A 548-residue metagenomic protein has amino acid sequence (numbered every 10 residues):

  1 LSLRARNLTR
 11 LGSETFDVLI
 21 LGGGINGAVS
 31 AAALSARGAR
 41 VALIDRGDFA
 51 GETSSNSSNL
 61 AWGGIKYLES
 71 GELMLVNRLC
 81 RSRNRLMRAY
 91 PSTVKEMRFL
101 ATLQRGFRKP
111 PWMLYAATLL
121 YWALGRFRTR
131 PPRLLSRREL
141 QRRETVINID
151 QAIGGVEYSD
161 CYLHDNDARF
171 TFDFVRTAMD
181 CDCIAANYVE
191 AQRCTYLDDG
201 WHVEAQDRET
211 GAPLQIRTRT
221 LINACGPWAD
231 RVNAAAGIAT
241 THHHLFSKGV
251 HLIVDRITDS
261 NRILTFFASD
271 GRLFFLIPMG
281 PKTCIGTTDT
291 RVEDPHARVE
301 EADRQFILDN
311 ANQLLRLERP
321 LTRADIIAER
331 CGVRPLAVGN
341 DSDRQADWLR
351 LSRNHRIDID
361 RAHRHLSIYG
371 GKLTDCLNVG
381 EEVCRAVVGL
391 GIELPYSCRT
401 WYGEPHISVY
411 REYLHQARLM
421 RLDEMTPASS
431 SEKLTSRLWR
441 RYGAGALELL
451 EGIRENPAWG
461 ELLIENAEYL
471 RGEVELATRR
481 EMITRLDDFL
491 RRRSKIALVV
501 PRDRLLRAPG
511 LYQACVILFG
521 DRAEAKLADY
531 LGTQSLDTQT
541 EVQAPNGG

Functional and structural regions predicted by a protein language model:
L1-V18, A33-R37: Extreme N-terminal leader/targeting segments of oxidoreductases
L21, I216-G226: Short hydrophobic core segments
G22-G24, R46: Glycine-rich Rossmann-fold phosphate-binding loop(s) that bind the pyrophosphate of adenine dinucleotide cofactors
S35-S55: Glycine-rich FAD pyrophosphate-binding loop
N59-R143: Dinucleotide-binding Rossmann-like beta1-alpha1 core, especially the glycine-rich loop that anchors the ADP
C161-R219: Helical element adjacent to the flavin cofactor pocket in flavoenzyme catalytic cores
D167-D173, T177, A239-C284, T290-S436 (+6 more regions): C-terminal catalytic lobe of FAD-dependent flavoproteins
N223-I238: Flavin (primarily FAD) binding-site architecture
